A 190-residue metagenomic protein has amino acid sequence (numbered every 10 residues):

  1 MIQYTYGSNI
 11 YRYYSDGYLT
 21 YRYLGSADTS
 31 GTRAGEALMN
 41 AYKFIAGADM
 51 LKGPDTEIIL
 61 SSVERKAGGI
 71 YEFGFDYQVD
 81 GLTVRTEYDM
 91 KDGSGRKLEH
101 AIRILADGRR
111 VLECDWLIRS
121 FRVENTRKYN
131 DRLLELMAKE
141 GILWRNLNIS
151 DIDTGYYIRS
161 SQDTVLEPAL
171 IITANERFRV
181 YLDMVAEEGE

Functional and structural regions predicted by a protein language model:
M1-G47: Preferential activation on post-signal-peptide N-terminal prodomains/segments of secreted or lumenal proteins
M1-Y11, S15, K52-A106, I152-F178: Exposed beta-strand-loop-beta-strand "reactive/processing" segments of non-cytosolic proteins
G17, E87-M90, T126-Y129, M184-E187: Surface-exposed beta-strand edges and their flanking turn/coil or helix-capping segments
A27-A67, F121-D163: Short, non-transmembrane alpha-helical segments in secretory-pathway proteins
D28, D80-L82, V111, F121-V123 (+1 more regions): Generic "edge-of-domain/loop-turn" microfeature
G95-D131: Short helix-loop boundary/capping segments
E176-E190: Short, low-complexity, Pro/Ser/Thr/Gly-rich segments in the mature regions of secreted, periplasmic
